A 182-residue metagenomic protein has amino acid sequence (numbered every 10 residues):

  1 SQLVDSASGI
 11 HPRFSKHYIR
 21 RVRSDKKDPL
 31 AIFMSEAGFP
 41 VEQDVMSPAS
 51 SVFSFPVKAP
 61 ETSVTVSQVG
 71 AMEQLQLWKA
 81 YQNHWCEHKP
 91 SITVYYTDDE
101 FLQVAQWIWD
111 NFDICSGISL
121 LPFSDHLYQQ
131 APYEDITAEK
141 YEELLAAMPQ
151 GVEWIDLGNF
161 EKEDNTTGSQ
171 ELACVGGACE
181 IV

Functional and structural regions predicted by a protein language model:
L3-T166: Catalytic alpha/beta core of large soluble enzyme barrels
N165-V182: Short acidic, low-complexity intrinsically disordered linear motifs used for protein-protein interactions
